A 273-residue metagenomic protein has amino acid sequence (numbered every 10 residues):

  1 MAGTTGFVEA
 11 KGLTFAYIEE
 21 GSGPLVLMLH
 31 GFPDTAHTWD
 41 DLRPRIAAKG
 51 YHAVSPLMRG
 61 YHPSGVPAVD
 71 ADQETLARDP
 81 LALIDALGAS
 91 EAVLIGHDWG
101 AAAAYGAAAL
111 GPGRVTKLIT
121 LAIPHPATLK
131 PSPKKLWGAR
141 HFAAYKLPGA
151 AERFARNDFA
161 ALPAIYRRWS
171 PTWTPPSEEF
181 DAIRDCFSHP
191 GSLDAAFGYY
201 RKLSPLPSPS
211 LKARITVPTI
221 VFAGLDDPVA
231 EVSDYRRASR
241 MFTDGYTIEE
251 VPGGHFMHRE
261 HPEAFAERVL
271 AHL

Functional and structural regions predicted by a protein language model:
A2, L13-I18, V54, Y61-I95 (+2 more regions): Flexible "cap/lid" subdomain of the alpha/beta-hydrolase fold that forms the substrate-access gate
T4-A10: Short acidic-hydrophobic surface loop/beta-edge motif
I18-G65, S239: Conserved HGGG/HGGXW glycine-rich cap/lid loop of the alpha/beta-hydrolase fold
T35-A36, A102, G254: A short, glycine- and basic residue-enriched loop/turn that sits immediately adjacent to a domain's principal
H37, S233, E263-A264: A conserved mid-protein helix/loop that constitutes part of the nucleotide-sugar donor-binding site
L42, A107, R268-H272: Hydrophobic residues on the short alpha-helix immediately C-terminal to a glycine-rich phosphate/catalytic loop
P80, I84, F265, V269 (+1 more regions): Hydrophobic "lid"/C-terminal helical patch of Rossmann-like NAD(P)-dependent dehydrogenase/epimerase domains
G253-A266: Catalytic histidine-centered segment of alpha/beta-hydrolase-like enzymes
